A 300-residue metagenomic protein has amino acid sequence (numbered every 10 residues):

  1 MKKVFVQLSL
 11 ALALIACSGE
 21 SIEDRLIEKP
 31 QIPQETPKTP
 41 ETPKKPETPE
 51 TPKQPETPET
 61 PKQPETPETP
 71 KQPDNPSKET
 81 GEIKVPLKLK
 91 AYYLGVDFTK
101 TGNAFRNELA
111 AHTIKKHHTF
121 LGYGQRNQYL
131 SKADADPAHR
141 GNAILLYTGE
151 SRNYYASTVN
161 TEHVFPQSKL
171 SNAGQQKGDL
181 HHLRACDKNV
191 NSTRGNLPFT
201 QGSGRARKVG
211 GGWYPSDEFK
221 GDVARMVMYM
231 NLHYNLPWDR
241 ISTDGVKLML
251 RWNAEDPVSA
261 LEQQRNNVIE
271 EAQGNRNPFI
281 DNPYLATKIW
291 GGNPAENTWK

Functional and structural regions predicted by a protein language model:
M1-V4: Positively charged n-region of N-terminal signal peptides that target proteins for export
Q7-I15: Bacterial N-terminal signal peptides
L12, G102-T113, A224-N231: Short, Φ-rich (hydrophobic/aromatic) sequence segments
L14-K84, K88: Bacterial Sec-dependent N-terminal signal peptides
P76-G95, T193-R205, G221: Short, compositionally biased low-complexity segments
G81-Y154, K247-M249, I269: Aromatic-lined ligand-binding clefts that engage carbohydrates, nucleic acids, or primary amines
Y147-K300: Domain-level detector of nuclease and nuclease-like folds in predominantly extracellular/periplasmic contexts
